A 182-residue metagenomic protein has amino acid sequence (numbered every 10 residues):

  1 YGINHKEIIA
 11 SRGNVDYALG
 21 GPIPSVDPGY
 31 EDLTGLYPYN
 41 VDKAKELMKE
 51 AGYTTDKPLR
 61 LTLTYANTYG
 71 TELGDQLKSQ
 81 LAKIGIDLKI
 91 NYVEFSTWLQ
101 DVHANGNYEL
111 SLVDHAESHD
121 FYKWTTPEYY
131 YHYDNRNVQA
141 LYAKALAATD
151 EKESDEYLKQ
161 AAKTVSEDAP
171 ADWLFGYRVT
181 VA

Functional and structural regions predicted by a protein language model:
Y1, K6, A10, G21 (+6 more regions): Solvent-exposed, polar/charged alpha-helical surfaces in well-ordered, non-transmembrane soluble domains, broadly
Y1-D27, E72-L73, V165-F175: Periplasmic-binding protein-like
I3, D27, Y65-N67, E94 (+1 more regions): Short, flexible loop/turn elements at secondary-structure junctions
I9, L88-W98, Y122-A182: Extracytoplasmic/peripheral linker and loop segments enriched in polar/acidic and small residues with frequent Thr/Pro
D16-Y17, K49-E117: Ligand/substrate-recognition segments at binding pockets and active sites
Y17-E50, G70-E72: Structural transition elements
T34-P38, N67, Y131, E151: Hydrophobic alpha-helical scaffolding
